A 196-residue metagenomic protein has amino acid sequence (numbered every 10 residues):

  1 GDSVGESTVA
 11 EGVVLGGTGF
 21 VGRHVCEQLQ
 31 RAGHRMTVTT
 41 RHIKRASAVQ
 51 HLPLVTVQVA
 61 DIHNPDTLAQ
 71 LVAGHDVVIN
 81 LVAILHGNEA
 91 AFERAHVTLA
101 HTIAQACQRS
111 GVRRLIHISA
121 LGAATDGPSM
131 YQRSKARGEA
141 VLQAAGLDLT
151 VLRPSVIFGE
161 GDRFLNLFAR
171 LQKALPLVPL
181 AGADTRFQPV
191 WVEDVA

Functional and structural regions predicted by a protein language model:
V9-H34: N-terminal Rossmann NAD(P)H-binding glycine-rich loop of SDR-like oxidoreductase domains
V21, V78, V195-A196: Non-catalytic, hydrophobic alpha-helical segments
G22-H24, V97, A136: Residues forming the Rossmann-fold NAD(P)(H) cofactor-binding site
K44, A48-T102, A106-S110, L121-T125: NAD(P)H-binding glycine-rich loop region in Rossmannoid oxidoreductase-like domains and their noncatalytic homologs
S119, E139-R170, A183: Conserved beta-loop-beta element that borders a ligand/cofactor-binding pocket
L121-R133, I157-D162: Conserved catalytic-site region of short-chain dehydrogenase/reductase
R163-F164, G182-A196: Substrate-positioning beta->alpha
